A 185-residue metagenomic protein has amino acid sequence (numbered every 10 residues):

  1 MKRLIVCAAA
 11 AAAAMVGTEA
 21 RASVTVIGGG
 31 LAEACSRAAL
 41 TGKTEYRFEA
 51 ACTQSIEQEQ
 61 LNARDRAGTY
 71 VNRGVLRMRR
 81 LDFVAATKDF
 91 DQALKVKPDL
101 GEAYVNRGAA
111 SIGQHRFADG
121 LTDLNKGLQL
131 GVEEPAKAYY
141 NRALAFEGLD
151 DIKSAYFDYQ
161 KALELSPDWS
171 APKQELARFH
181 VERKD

Functional and structural regions predicted by a protein language model:
A20-Q60: N-terminal leader/linker segments that initiate helical-solenoid repeat arrays
Q58, N62, V96, L130-G131 (+1 more regions): Structural marker of alpha-solenoid helical repeat scaffolds
R66, L100, E134-P135, W169: Residue-level recognition of tetratricopeptide repeat
R79, G113-Q114, G148, E175-R183: Register position in tetratricopeptide repeats
